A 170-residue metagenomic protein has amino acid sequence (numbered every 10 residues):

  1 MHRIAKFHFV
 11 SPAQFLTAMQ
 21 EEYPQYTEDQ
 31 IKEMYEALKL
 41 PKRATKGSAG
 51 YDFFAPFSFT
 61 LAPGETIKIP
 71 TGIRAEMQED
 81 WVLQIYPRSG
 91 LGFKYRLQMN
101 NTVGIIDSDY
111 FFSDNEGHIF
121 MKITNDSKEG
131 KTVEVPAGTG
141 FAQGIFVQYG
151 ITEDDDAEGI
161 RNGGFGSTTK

Functional and structural regions predicted by a protein language model:
M1-K170: Non-catalytic terminal segments and appended small domains
